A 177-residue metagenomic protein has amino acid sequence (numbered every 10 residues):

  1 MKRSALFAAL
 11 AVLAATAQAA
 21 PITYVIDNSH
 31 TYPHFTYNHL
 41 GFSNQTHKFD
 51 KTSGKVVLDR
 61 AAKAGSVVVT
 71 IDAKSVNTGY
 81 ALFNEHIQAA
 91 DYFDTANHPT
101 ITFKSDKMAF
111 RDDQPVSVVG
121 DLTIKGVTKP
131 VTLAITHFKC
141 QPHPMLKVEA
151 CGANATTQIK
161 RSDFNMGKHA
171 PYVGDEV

Functional and structural regions predicted by a protein language model:
M1-Q18: Gram-negative bacterial Sec-dependent N-terminal signal peptides
A19-V177: Low-complexity, acidic/polar, glycine-enriched regions of mature
